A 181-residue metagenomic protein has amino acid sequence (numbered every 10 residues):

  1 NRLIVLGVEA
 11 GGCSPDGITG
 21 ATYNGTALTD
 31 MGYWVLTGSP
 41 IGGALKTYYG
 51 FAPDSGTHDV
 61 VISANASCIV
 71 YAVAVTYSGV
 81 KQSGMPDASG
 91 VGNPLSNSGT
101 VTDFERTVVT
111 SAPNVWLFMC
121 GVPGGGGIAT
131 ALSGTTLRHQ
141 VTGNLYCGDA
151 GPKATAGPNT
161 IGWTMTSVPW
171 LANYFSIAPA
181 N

Functional and structural regions predicted by a protein language model:
N1-N181: Primarily extracytoplasmic/secreted proteins and surface-exposed domains characterized by disulfide-bonded cysteine
